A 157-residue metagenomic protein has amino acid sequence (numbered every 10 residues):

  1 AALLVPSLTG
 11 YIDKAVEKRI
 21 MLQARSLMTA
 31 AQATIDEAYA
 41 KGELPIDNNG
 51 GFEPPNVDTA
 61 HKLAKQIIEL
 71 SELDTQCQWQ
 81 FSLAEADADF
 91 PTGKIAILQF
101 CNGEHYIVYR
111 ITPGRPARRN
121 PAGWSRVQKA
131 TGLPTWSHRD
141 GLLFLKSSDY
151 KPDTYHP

Functional and structural regions predicted by a protein language model:
A1-S26: Amphipathic alpha-helical segments typified by the pilin-like N-terminal helix that continues immediately C-terminal
D13, Q32, Y39, P121-S125: A generic structural signal for secondary-structure junctions that act as hinges or helix/strand caps at the edges
L27, A31, F81, I95-L98: Hydrophobic beta-strand residues in large extracellular and virion-surface proteins
T29-G51: Alpha-helix exit/C-cap motif
E43, E53-A64, R115-R118, R126: Short, flexible N-terminal segments of the mature chain
N48-Q76: Acidic, glycine-rich loop-and-strand cores that form catalytic or ligand-binding grooves in diverse globular domains
C77-W79, L83-A84: Long, low-complexity intrinsically disordered regulatory regions
E85-P157: Short, surface-exposed interaction loops/tails
